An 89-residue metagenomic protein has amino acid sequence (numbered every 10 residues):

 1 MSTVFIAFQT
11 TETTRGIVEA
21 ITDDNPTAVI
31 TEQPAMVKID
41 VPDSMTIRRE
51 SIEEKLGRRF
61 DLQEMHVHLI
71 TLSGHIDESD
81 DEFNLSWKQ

Functional and structural regions predicted by a protein language model:
M1-V4: Extreme N-terminal starter segment of soluble prokaryotic enzymes
I6-T13: Short, surface-exposed ligand-recognition loops at beta-strand->loop->(often short) alpha-helix junctions that present
A20-E32: Short, flexible N-terminal segments of the mature chain
Q33-M36, D40-Q89: Helix-rich interaction surfaces within compact, conserved domain-sized segments that mediate assembly or partner
